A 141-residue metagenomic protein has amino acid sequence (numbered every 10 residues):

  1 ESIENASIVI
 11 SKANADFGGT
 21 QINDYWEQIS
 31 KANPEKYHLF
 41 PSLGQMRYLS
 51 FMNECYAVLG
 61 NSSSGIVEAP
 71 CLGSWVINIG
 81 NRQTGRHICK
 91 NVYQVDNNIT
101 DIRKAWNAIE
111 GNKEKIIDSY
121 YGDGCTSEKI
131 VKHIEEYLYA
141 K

Functional and structural regions predicted by a protein language model:
E1-K141: Nucleotide-activated sugar donor-binding and catalytic core shared by glycosyltransferases and related lipid-linked
